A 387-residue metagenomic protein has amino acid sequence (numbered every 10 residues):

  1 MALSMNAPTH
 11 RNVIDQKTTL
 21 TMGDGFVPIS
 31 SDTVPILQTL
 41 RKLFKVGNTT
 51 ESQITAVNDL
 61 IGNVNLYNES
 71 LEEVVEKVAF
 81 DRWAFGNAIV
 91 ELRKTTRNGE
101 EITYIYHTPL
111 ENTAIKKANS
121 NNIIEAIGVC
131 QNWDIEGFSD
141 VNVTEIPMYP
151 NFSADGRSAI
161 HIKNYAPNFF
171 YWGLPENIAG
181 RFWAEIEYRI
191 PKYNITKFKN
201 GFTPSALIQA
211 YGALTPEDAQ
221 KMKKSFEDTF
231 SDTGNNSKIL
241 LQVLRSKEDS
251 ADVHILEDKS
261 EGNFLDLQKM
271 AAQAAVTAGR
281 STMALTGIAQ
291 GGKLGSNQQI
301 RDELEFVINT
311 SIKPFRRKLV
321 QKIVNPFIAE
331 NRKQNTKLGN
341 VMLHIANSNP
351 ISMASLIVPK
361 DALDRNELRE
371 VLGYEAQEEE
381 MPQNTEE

Functional and structural regions predicted by a protein language model:
M1-S246, P359-E387: Structured, contiguous alpha/beta core segments that scaffold functional sites
N6, R11-G23, E76, F80-D81 (+1 more regions): C-terminal helix-loop subdomains that flank or include functional centers
